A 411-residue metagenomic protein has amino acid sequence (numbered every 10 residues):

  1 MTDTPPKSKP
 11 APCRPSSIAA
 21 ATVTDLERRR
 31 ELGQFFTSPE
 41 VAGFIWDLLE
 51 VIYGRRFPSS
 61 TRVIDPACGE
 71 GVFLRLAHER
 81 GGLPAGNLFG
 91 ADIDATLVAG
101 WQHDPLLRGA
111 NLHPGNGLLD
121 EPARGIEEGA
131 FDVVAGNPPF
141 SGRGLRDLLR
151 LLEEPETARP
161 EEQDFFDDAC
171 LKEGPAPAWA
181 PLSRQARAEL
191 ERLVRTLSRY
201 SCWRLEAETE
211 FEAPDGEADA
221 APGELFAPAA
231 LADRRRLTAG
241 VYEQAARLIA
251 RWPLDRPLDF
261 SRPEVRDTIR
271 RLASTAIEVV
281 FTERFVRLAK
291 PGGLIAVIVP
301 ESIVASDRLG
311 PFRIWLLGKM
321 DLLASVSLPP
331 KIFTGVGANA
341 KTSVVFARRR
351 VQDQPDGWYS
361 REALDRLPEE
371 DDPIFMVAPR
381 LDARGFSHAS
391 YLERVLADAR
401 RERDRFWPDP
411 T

Functional and structural regions predicted by a protein language model:
M1-H103, R108-N111, N116: Class I S-adenosyl-L-methionine
G33-T37, D65, I126, A273 (+1 more regions): Conserved aromatic-histidine-acidic binding/catalytic patches
T96, D120, S141-R143: Active-site loop signature of alpha/beta-hydrolase-fold enzymes
G117-L118, D147: Hydrophobic pocket-lining residues within nucleotide cofactor-binding pockets
L119-E128: Short conserved loop adjoining the S-adenosyl-L-methionine
E128, A135-P138, G142, L148-L152 (+7 more regions): A conserved structural/catalytic subdomain of Rossmann-like adenosyl-cofactor enzymes
R150-D164: A short, gly/pro- and small-residue-rich
